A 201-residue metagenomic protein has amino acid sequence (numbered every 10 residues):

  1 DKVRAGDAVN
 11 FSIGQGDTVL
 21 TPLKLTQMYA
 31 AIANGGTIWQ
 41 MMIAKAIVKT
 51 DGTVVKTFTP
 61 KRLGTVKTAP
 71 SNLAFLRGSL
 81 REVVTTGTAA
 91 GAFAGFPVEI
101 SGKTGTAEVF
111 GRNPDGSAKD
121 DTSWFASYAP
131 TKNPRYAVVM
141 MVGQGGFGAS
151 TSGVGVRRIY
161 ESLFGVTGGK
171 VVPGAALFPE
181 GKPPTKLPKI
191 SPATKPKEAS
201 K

Functional and structural regions predicted by a protein language model:
D1-G64, S71, R77-K170, K201: Active-site beta-strand/loop architecture of penicillin-binding DD-peptidases
G165-P192: Intrinsically disordered, low-complexity mixed-charge segments
S191-K201: Long, low-complexity, intrinsically disordered segments
